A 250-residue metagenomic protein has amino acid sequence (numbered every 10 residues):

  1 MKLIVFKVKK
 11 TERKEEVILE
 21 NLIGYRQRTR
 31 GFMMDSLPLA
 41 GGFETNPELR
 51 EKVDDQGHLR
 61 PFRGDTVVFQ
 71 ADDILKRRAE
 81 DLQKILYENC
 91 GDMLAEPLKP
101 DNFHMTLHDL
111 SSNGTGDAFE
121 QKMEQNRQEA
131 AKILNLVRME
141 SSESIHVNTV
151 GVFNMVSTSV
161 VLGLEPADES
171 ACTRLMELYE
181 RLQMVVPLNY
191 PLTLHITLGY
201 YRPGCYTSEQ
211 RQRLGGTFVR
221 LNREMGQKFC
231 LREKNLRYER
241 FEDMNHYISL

Functional and structural regions predicted by a protein language model:
L3-L250: Histidine-dependent nucleotide/RNA phosphoesterase domain, centered on the 2H-phosphoesterase fold with its duplicated
